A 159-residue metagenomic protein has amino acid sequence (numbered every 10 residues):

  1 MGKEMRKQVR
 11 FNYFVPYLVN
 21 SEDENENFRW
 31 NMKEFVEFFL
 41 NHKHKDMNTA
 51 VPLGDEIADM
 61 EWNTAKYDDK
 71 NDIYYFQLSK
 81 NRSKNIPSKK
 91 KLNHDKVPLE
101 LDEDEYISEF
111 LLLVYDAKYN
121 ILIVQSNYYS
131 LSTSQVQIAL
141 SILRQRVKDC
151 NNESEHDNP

Functional and structural regions predicted by a protein language model:
M1-K89, S130-P159: Terminal interaction module
Y67-S130: Long, hydrophobic/aromatic-enriched structural stretches that serve as scaffold segments
